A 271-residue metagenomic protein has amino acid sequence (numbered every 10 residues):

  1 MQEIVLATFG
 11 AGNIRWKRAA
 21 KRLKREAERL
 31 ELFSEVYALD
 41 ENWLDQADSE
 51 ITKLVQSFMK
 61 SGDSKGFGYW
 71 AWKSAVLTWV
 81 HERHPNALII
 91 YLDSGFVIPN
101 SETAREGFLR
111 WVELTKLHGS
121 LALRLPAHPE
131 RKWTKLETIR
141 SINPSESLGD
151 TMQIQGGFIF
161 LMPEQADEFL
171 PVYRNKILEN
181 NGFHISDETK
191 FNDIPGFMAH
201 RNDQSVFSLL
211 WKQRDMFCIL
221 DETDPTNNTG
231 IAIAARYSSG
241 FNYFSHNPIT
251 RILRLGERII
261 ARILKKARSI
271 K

Functional and structural regions predicted by a protein language model:
M1-W70, L77-N86, M198-R201, R214-M216: N-terminal anchoring/stem segment of glycosyltransferases
Q2, K73, L92, Q153-G157: Residues that flank catalytic or metal-binding motifs in active/ligand-binding sites
L6, A27, V36, L123 (+2 more regions): Generic structural hydrophobic/aromatic packing signal, biased to beta-strands
G12, N42-L44, G95, H128 (+2 more regions): Short, solvent-exposed coil/turn elements at secondary-structure transition points
W16-K17, E31-L32, A47, D63 (+2 more regions): A glycosyltransferase accessory/donor-loop signature
K24, V112, S208-W211: Non-transmembrane alpha-helical segments in soluble domains of secreted/periplasmic/extracellular proteins
E35-D40, L88-D93, L121-R124, F160 (+1 more regions): A structural signal for short, well-ordered beta-strand segments and their strand-loop junctions that often border
K73-T134: GT-A fold catalytic core of metal-dependent nucleotide-sugar glycosyltransferases, centered on the diacidic
